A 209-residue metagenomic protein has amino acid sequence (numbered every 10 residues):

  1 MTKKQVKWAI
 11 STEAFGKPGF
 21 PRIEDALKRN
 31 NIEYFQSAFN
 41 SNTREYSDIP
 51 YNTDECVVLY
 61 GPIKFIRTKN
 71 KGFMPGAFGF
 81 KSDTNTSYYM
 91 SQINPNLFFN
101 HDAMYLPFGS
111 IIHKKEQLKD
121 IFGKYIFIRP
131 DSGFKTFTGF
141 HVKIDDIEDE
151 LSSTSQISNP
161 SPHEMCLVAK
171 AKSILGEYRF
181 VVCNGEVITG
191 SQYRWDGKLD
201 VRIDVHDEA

Functional and structural regions predicted by a protein language model:
T2-A209: Active-site nucleotide/adenylate-binding loops and adjacent lid/helix of ATP-dependent enzymes
